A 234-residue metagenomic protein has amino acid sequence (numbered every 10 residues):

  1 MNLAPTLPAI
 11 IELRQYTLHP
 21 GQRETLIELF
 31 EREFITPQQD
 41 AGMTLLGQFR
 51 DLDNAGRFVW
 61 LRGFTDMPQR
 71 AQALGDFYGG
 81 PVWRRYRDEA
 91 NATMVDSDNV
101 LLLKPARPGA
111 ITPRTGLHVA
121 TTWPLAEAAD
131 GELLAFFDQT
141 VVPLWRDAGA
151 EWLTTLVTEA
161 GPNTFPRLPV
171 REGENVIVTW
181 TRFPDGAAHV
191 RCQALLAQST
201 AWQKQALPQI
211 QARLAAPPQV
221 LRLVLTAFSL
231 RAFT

Functional and structural regions predicted by a protein language model:
M1-T6, R107-I111: Short, composition-biased local secondary-structure segments
N2-T6, T25-G47, D53-N54, G63-L101 (+4 more regions): An amphipathic, aromatic/His-enriched active-site/gating alpha helix that lines ligand/cofactor pockets
A9-I11, D53, G116: Short, surface-exposed loop/turn motifs at beta-strand boundaries within globular domains
L13-P20, T25, P105-R167, R171-A187 (+1 more regions): Surface-exposed interaction/gating patches
D53-G56, P162: Short acidic/glycine-enriched loop/turn segments that link adjacent beta-strands
